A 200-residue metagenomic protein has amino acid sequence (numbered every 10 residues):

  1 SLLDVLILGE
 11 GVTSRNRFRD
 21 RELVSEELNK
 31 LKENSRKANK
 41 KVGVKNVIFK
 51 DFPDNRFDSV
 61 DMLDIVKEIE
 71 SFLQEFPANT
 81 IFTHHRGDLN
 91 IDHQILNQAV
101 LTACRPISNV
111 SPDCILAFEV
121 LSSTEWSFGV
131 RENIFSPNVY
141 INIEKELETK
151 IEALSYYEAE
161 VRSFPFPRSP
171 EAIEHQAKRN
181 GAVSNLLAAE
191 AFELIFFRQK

Functional and structural regions predicted by a protein language model:
S1-V24: ATP-dependent adenylation/pyrophosphate-handling site
D4, E26, K40, K45-N46 (+2 more regions): Metal-dependent de-N-acetylase/amidase catalytic core
I7-L8, F49-P53: Short glycine-rich catalytic loops that host catalytic nucleophiles or stabilize transition states across multiple
L31-S35: Generic hydrophobic, amphipathic alpha-helix propensity
